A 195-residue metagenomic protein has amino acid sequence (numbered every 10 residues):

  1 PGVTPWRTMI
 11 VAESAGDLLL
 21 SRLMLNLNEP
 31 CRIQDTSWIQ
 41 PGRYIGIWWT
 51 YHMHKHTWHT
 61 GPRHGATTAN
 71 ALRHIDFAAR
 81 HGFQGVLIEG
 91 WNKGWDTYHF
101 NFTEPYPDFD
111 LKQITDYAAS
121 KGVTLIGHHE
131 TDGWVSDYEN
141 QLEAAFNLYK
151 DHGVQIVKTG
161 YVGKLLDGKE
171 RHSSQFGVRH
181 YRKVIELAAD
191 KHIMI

Functional and structural regions predicted by a protein language model:
P1-K121, H129: Conserved structural scaffold segments of CAZyme catalytic domains across common CAZy folds
E89-I195: Aromatic- and carboxylate-enriched substrate-binding clefts and catalytic-loop regions of carbohydrate-active enzymes
